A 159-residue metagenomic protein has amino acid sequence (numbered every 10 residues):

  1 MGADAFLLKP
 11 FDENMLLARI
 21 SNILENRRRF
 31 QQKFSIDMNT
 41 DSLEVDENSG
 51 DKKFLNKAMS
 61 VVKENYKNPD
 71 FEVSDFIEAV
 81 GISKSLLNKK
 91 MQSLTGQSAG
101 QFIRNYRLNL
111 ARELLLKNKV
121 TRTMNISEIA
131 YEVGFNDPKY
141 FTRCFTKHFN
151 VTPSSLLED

Functional and structural regions predicted by a protein language model:
L7-K9: A Lys-centered signature of the CheY-like receiver
F11-I20: C-terminal output helix
S21-D37: The C-terminal output helix
N39-N56, S60, E64-D70: Regulatory hinge/linker segments at domain boundaries that couple sensory/effector modules to output domains
M59-F71, M91, T95, E113-M124 (+2 more regions): Basic, amphipathic alpha-helical hairpins
V73-I103, A130-T152: Basic/polar phosphate-binding segments, predominantly the helix-turn-helix DNA-binding elements of transcriptional
S93-N136, E158-D159: Terminal helix-turn-helix DNA-binding modules in bacterial transcription factors
